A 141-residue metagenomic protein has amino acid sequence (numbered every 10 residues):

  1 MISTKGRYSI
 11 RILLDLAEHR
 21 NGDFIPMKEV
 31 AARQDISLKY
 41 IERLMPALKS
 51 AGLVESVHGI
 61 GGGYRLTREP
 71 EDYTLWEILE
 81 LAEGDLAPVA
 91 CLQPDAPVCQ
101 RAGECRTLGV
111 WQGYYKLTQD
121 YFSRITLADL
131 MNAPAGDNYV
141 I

Functional and structural regions predicted by a protein language model:
I2-T4, I10-I36: N-terminal helix-turn-helix DNA-binding core of bacterial DNA-binding proteins
A32, K49-S50: Alpha-helical residues within the helix-turn-helix
K39: Key DNA-contact positions within bacterial/archaeal DNA-binding proteins
M45-P46: Short, hydrophobic-biased segments on the C-terminal half of alpha helices that form "recognition helices"
L53-G61, R65-L66: Beta-hairpin "wing" of winged helix-turn-helix
P70-D95, T107, G113: Conserved segment of winged-helix/HTH DNA-binding domains
Q93-I141: C-terminal regulatory/oligomerization modules of transcriptional regulators
